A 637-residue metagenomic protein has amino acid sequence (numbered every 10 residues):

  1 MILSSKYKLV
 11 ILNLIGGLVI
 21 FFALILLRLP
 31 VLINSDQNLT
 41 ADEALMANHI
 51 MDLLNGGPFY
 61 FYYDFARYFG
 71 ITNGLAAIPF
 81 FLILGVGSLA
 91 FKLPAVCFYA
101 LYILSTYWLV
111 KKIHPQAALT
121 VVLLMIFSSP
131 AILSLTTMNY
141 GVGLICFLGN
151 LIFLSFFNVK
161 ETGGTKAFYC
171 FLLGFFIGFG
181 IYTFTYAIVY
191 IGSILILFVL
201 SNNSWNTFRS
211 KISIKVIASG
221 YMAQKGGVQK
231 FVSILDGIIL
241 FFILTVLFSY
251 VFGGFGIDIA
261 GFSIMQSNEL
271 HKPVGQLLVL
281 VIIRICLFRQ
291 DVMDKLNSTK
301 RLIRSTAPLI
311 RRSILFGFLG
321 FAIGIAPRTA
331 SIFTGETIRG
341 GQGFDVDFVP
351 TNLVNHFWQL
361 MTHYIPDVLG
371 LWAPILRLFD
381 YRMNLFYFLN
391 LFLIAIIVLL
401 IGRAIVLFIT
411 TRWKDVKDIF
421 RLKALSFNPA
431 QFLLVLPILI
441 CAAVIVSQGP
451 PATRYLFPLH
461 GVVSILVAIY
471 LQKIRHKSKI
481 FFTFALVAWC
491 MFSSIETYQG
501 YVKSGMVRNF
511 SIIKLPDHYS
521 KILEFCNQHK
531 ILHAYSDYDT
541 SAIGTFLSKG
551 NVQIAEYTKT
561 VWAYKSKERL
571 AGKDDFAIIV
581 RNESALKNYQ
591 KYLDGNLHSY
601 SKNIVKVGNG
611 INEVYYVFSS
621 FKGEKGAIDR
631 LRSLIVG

Functional and structural regions predicted by a protein language model:
I2-K6, S155, T162, Y190-I234 (+1 more regions): Perimembrane helix-loop-helix junctions
G17-I20, C97, T106-S128, C146-F147: Transmembrane-helix signature of polytopic, membrane-embedded enzymes that assemble or transfer cell-envelope glycans
L18, I196, F318, L391-I396 (+3 more regions): Signature aromatic-anchored transmembrane alpha helix within multi-pass, membrane-resident enzymes that catalyze glycan
L29-I33, S88-K92, Y99-Y102, L123-C146 (+3 more regions): Aromatic- and kink-enriched transmembrane "portal" helix at the membrane-lumen/periplasm boundary that abuts
V31-A41, L54-L89: Membrane-proximal lumenal/periplasmic loop motifs of glycosylation machinery
L53, K112, G149-L173, G180 (+4 more regions): Membrane-interface transmembrane helices that cradle and orient dolichyl/undecaprenyl
L135, V189, S267-L277, N384-I396 (+1 more regions): Hydrophobic/aromatic-rich transmembrane helices and adjacent perimembrane loops
K215, G220, F333-F408: Membrane-lumen/periplasm interface segments of multi-pass, membrane-embedded glycan/lipid transferases
